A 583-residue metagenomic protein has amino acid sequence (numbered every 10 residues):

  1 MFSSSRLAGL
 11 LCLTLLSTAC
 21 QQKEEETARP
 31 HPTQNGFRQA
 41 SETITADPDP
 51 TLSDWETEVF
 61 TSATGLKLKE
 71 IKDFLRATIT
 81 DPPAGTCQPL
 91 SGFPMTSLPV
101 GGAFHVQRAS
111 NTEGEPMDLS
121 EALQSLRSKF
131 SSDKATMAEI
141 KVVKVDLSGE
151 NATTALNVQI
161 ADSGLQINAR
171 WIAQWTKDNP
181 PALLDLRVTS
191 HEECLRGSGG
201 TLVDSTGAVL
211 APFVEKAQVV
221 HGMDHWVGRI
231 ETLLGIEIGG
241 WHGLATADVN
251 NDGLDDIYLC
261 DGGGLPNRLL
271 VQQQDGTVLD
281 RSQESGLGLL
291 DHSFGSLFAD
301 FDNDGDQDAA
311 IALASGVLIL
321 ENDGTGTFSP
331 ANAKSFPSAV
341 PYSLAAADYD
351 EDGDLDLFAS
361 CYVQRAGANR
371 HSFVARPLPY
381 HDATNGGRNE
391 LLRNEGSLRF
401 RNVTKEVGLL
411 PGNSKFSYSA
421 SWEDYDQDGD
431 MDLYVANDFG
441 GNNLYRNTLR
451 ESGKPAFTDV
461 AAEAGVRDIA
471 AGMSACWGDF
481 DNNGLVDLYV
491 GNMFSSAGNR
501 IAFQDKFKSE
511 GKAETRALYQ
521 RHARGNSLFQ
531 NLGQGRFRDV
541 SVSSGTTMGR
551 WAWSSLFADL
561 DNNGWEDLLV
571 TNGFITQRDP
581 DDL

Functional and structural regions predicted by a protein language model:
M1-A8: Bacterial N-terminal signal peptides that target proteins for export
A8-S17: Bacterial N-terminal signal peptides
C20-L583: Acidic, glycine/proline-rich Ca2+-coordinating loop motifs
